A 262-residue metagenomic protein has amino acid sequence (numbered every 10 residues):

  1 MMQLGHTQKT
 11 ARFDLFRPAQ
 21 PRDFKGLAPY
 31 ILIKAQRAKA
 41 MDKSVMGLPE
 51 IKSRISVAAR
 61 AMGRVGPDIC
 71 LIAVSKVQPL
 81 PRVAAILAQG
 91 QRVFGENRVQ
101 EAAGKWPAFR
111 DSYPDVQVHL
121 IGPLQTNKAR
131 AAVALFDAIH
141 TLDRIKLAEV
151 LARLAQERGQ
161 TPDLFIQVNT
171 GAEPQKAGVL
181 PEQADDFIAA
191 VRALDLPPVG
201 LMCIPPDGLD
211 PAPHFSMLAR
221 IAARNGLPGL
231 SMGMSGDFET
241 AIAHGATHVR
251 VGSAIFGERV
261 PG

Functional and structural regions predicted by a protein language model:
Q3-H6, F13, P18-A40: Short, low-complexity intrinsically disordered segments enriched in small and basic residues
G5, D14-R17, K25, R110 (+3 more regions): Compositionally biased, low-structure terminal segments
T7-T10, P18, F24, A88 (+3 more regions): Generic detection of intrinsically disordered/low-complexity segments and helix-coil linkers/edges
Y30, M41-G229, M234-G236, I242-H244 (+1 more regions): Conserved alpha/beta-domain cores
I242-G262: Short, basic/aromatic-enriched C-terminal tail that caps enzymatic domains
